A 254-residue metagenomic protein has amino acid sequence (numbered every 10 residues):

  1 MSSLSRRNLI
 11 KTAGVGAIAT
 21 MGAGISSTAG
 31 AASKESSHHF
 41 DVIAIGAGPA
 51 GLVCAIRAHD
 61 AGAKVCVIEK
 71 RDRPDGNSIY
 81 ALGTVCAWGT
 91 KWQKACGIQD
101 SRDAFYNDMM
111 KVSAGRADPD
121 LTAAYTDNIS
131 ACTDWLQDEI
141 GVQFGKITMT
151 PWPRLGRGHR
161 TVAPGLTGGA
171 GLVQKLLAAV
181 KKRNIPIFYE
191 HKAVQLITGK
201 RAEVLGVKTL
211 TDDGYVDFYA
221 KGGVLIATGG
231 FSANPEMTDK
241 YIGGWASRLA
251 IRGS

Functional and structural regions predicted by a protein language model:
M1-G16: N-terminal secretory signal peptides and thylakoid transit peptides that target proteins across membranes
S36-G48: Beta1/beta-strand and adjacent pyrophosphate-binding region of the FAD-binding site in flavoprotein oxidoreductases
G51: N-terminal Rossmann-fold NAD(P) dinucleotide-binding loop
D60-S78: Glycine-rich FAD pyrophosphate-binding loop
D72-A95: Conserved N-terminal glycine-rich FAD pyrophosphate-binding loop of Rossmann-like flavoproteins
A87-A124: Glycine-rich active-site loop/strand segments that organize a redox cofactor
D127-V216, K221, P235-M237: Conserved redox-cofactor binding core of oxidoreductases
Y219-S254: Glycine-rich loop(s) and the adjacent beta-strand/alpha-helix scaffold that form part
